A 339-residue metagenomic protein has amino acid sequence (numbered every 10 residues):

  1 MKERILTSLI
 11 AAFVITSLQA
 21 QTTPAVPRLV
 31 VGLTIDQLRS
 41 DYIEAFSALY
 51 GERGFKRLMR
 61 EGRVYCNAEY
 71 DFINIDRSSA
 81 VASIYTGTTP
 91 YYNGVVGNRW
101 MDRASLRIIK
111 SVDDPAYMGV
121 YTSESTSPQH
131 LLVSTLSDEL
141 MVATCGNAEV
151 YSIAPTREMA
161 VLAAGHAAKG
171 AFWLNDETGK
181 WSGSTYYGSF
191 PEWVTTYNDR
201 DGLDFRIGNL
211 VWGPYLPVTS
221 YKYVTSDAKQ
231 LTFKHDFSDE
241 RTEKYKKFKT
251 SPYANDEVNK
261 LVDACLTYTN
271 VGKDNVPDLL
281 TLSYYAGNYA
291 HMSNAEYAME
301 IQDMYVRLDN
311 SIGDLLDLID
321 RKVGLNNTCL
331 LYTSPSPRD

Functional and structural regions predicted by a protein language model:
M1-A25: Bacterial Sec-dependent N-terminal signal peptides
P24-I43: Mature N-terminal segment immediately following signal peptide/propeptide cleavage in secreted/periplasmic
V26-V30, G62-Y65, G146-E149, N275-D278 (+1 more regions): Loop/turn elements at helix/coil->beta-strand transitions in domains of secreted/extracellular proteins
R39-A45, Y70, T122-S127, K247-T250 (+1 more regions): Second-shell loop/turn segments in exported
I43-Y92, E149-I153: Short, structured active-site-proximal loop/turn typified by the sulfatase FGly-forming signature C/S-X-P-X-R
T89, G97-V276, Y285-M292: His/Asp/Glu-rich, glycine-adjacent segments that coordinate divalent cations and/or stabilize oxyanion chemistry on
A168, D278-L280, A290-L318: Extended hydrophobic/aromatic segments used for targeting, binding, or gating
Y332-D339: Conserved small/polar residues in nucleotide/adenosyl-binding loops
